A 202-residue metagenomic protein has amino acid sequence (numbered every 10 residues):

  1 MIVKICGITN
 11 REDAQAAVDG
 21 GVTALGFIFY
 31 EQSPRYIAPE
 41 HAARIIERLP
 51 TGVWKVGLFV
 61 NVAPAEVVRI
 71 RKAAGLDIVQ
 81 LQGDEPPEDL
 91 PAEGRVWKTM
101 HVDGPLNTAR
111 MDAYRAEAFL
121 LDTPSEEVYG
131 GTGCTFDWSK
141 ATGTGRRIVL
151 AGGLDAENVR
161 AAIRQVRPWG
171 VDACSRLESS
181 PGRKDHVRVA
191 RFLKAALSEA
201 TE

Functional and structural regions predicted by a protein language model:
M1-E202: Conserved N-terminal beta1-alpha1 strand-loop-helix module at the mouth
